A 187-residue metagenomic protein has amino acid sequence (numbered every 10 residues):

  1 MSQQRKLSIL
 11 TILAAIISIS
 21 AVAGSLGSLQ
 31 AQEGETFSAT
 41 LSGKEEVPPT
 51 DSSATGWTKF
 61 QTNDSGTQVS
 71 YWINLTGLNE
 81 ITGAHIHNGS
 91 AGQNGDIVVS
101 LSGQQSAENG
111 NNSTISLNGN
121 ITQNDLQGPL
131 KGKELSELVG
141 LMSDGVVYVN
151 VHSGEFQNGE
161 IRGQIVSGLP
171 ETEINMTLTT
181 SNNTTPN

Functional and structural regions predicted by a protein language model:
M1-K6, A14: Positively charged n-region of N-terminal signal peptides that target proteins for export
S2, A21-A84, N88-N187: Metal-centered catalytic cores of metalloenzymes
K6-I9, L135: Short amphipathic alpha-helical segments that mediate assembly, nucleic-acid/protein binding, or membrane association
L10-T11, G92: Intrinsically disordered, low-complexity segments enriched in polar/charged small residues
T11-G24: Bacterial N-terminal signal peptides
